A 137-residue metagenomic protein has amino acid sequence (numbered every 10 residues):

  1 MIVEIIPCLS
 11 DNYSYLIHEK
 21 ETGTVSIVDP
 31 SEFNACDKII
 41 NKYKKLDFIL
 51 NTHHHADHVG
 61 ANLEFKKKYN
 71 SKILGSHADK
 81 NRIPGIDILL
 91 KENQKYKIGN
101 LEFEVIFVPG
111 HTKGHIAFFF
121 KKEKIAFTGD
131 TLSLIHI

Functional and structural regions predicted by a protein language model:
M1-K44, A117-G129: Conserved beta-strand hairpin/beta-sheet module of binuclear metal-dependent hydrolase folds, prominently
S10-D11, G99, T112: Short, basic and Ser/Thr-rich N-terminal targeting/leader segments
V25, S31-F107: Active-site HxH/HxHxD metal-binding segment of metal-dependent hydrolases
H53, H111, D130: Conserved G/P- and acidic residue-centered "switch" motifs that form tight phosphate/ATP-binding loops in soluble
A56-G60, G114, S133: Short active-site segment of divalent metal-dependent hydrolases/proteases that encodes the spacing between
E92, T112-G114: A generic structural signal for well-ordered coil/turn residues at beta-strand boundaries that shape enzyme active-site
Q94, L101, E123-I125, T131: Well-ordered beta-strand scaffold positions
I135-I137: Conserved small/polar residues in nucleotide/adenosyl-binding loops
